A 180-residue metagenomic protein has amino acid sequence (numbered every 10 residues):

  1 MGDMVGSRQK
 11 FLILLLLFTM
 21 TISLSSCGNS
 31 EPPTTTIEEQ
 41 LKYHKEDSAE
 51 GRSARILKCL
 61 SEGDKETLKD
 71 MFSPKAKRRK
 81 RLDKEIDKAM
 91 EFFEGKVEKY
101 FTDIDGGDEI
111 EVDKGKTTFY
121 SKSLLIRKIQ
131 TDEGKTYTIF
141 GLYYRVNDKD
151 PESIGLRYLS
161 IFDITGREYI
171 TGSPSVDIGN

Functional and structural regions predicted by a protein language model:
D3-I13: Bacterial N-terminal signal peptides that target proteins for export
L12-M20: Hydrophobic helical h-region of N-terminal Sec-dependent signal peptides in bacterial secretory/periplasmic proteins
M20-T21, Q130: Residue-level signal for mature regions of secreted extracellular proteins and peptides
I22-S26: C-terminal motif of bacterial Sec signal peptides marking the signal peptidase cleavage site
G28-K58: Short, low-complexity N-terminal intrinsically disordered segments enriched in polar/charged residues
R55-T67: Short helix-adjacent coil turns
K69-I126: Short solvent-exposed beta->alpha transition segments
G107-N180: Exposed beta-sheet edge and beta->alpha loop/turn motif
